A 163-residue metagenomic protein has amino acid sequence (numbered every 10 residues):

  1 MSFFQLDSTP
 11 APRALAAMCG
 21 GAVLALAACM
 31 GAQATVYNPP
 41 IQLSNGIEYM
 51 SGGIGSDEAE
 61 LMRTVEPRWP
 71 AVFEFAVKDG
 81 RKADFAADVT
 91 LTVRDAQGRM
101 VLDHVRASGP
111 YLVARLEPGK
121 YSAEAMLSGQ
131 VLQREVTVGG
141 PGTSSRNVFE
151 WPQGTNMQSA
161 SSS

Functional and structural regions predicted by a protein language model:
M1-R13: N-terminal secretory signal peptides that target proteins for export/translocation
A17-A27: Bacterial N-terminal signal peptides
L24, A34, G98-R99: Detector for glycine-centered tight turns/loop "hinges" at secondary-structure junctions
A32-V89, V93, Q130-S163: Primarily secretory-pathway and cell-envelope proteins
G98-S108: Short, acidic Ser/Thr/Gly-rich low-complexity loop/linker segments typical of extracellular and cell-surface proteins
V101-L102, L112, R134-V138: Beta-strand-rich interaction surfaces with strong enrichment in secreted/lumenal proteins
G109-R115: Short, surface-exposed beta-strand/beta-hairpin micro-motifs centered on an aromatic residue
G119-A125: A short tyrosine-centered beta-strand micro-motif
